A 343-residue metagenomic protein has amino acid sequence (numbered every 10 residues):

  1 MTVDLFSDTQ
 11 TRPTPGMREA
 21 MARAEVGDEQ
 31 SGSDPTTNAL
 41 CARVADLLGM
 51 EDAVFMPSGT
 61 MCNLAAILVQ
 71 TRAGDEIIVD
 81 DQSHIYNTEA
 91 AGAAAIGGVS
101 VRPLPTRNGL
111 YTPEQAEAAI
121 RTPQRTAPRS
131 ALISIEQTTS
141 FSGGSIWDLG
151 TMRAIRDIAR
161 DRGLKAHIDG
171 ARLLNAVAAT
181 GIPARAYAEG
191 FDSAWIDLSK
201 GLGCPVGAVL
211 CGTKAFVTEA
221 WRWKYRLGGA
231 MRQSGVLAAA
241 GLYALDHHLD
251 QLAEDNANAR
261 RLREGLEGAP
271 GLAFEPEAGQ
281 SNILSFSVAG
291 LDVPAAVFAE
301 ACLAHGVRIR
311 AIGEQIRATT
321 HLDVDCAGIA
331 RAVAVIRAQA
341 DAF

Functional and structural regions predicted by a protein language model:
M1-H305, I309-V324, A332-F343: Conserved PLP-enzyme active-site core in the AAT-like
